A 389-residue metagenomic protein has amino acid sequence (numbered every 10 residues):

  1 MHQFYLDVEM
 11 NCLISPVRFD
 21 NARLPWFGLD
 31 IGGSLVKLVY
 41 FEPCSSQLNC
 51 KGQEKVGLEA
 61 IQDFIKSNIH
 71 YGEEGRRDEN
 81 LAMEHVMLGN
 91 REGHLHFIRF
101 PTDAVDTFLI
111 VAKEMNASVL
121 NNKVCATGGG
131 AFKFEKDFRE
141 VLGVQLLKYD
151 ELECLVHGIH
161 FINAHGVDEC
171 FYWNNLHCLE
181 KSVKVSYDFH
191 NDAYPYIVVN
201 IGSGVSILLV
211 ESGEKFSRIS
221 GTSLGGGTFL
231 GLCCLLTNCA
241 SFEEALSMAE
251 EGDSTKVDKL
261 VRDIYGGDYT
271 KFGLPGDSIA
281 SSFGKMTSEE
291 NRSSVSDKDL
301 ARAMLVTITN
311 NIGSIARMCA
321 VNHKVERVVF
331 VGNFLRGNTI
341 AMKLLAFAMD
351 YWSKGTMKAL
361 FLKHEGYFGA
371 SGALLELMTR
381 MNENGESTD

Functional and structural regions predicted by a protein language model:
H2-V8, L152-V167, T228-C234, S241 (+3 more regions): Glycine-rich phosphate-binding/hydrolytic loop that grips phosphoryl groups
Q3-N21, I110-A117, D150-Y196, G372-L377: Conserved phosphate-binding catalytic cores of ATP/NTP-utilizing and phosphoryl-transfer enzymes
C12-V56, H190-G213: Gly/Thr-rich phosphate-binding beta-strand-loop-beta motif of the actin/hexokinase/Hsp70
S46, E54-V119: N-terminal phosphate-binding loop and adjacent alpha-helix
G89-E92, H96-L152, H157-F161, G166 (+2 more regions): Short beta-strand-loop/turn "lid" adjacent to the catalytic site in phosphate-handling enzymes
V124-F134, M318-A348, E365-G366: Glycine-rich phosphate-binding loops at beta-strand->alpha-helix junctions
I162-A164, E211-Y269, K285: Glycine-rich phosphate-binding loop plus the immediately following alpha-helix
K271-R327, F334-N338: Adenine-nucleotide phosphate-binding core of ATP-dependent small-molecule kinases
